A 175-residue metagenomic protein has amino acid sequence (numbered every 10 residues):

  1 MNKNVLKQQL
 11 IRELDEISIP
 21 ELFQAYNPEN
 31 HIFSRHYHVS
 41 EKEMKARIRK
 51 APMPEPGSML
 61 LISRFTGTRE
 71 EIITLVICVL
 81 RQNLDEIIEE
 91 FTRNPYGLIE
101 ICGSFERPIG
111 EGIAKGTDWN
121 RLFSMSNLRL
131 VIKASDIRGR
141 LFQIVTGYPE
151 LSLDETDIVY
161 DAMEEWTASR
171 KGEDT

Functional and structural regions predicted by a protein language model:
M1-V39, E43, D157, D161-T175: Low-complexity, glycine/serine/proline-rich disordered segments that function as export/translocation leaders
Y37, E41-T175: Functional cores of ribonucleases/endoribonucleases
